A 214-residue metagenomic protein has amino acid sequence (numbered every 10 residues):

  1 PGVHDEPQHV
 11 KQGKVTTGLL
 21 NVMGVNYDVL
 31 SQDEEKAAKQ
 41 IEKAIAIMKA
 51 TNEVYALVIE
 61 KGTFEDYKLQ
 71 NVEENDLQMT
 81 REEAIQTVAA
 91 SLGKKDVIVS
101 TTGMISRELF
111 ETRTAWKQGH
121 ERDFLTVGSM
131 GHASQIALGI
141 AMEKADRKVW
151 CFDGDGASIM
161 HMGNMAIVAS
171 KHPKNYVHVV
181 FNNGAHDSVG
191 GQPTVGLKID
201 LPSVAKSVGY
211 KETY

Functional and structural regions predicted by a protein language model:
P1-G13, Q86, S91, V97 (+1 more regions): Thiamine diphosphate
E6, E34, E74-Q78: Hydrophobic alpha-helical scaffolding
K11-V15, V29, A37-A44, Q78-E83 (+1 more regions): Active-site glycine-rich loop that binds ribose-phosphate moieties when present
L20, F110-E111: Helix-to-loop junction signature of class
N21-V72, P202-Y214: Structural signature of the thiamine diphosphate
E34-E35, G103-S106, G131, A157-S158: Gly/Ser/Thr-rich loops at beta-strand to alpha-helix junctions that form or flank small-molecule/cofactor-binding
I59-E65, T102-S106, N183-A185: Glycine-rich beta-alpha junction loops
K68-T101: Active-site pocket-lining segments that scaffold enzyme catalytic pockets across diverse folds
